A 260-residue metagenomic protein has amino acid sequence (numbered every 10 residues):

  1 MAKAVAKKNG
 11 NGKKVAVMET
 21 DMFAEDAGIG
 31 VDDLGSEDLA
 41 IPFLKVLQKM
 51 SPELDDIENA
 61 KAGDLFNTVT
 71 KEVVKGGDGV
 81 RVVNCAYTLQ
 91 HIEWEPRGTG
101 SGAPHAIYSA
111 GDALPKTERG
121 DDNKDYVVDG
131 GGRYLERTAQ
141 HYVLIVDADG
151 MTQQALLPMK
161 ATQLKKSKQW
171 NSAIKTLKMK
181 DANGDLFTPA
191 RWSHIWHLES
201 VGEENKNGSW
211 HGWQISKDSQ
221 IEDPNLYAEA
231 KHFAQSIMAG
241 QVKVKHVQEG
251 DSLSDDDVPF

Functional and structural regions predicted by a protein language model:
A2-T152, N205-K206, G212, D218-E222 (+1 more regions): OB-fold ssDNA-binding interfaces and closely related basic DNA-contact patches used across DNA replication/repair
S36, S51, S101, S109 (+8 more regions): Generic serine detector
H91-W94, K206-F260: Long, highly charged low-complexity segments enriched in Glu/Asp and Lys/Arg with interspersed Ser/Thr
R137-D218: Extended serine/threonine-enriched, polar tracts that run as long, contiguous segments within proteins
